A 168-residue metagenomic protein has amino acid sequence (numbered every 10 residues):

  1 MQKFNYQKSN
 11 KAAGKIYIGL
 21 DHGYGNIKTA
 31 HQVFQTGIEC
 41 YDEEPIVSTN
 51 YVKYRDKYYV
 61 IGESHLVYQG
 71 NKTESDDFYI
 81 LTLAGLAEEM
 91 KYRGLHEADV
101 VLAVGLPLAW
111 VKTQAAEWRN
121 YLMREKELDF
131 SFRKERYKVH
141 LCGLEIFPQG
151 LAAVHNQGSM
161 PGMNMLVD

Functional and structural regions predicted by a protein language model:
M1-L166: Nucleotide/phosphate-binding catalytic cleft detector across ATP-hydrolyzing and phosphate-transferring enzymes
